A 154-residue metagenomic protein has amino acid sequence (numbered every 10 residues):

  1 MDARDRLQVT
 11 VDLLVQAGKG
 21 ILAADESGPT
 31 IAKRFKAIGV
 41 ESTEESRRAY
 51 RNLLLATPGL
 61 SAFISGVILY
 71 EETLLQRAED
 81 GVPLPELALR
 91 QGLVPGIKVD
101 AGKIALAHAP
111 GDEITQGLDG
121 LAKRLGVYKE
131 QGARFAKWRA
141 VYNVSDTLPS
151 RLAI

Functional and structural regions predicted by a protein language model:
M1-Q131, V144: Alpha/beta catalytic barrel-like cores
I68, K137, A153: Catalytic beta/alpha-barrel core
V82-P83, R151-A153: Short, glycine/charged-enriched secondary-structure capping and boundary segments
G117, A153-I154: Short, conserved glycine- and acidic-residue-centered signature motifs in active-site or ligand-binding loops
Q131-K137: A short mid-domain helix/strand-loop element embedded in enzyme catalytic domains that forms or borders the active-site
R139-L152: Active-site-proximal beta-alpha loop/turn segments in soluble metabolic enzymes
